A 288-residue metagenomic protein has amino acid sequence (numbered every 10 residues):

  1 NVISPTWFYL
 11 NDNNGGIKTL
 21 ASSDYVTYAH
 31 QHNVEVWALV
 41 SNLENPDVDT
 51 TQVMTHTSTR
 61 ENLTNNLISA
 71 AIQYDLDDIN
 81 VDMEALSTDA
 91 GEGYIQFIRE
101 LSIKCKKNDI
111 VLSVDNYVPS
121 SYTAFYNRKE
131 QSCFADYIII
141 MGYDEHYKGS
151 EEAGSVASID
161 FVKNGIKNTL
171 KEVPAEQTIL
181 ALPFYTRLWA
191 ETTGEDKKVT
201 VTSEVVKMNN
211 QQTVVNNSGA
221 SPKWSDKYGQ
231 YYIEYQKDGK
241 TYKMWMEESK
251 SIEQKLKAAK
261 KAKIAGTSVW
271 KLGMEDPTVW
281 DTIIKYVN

Functional and structural regions predicted by a protein language model:
N1-N66: Glycan-recognition patch characteristic of GH18 chitinases/ENGases and related GlcNAc/peptidoglycan-binding proteins
I3, V81, L101, I138 (+3 more regions): Conserved, mostly hydrophobic/aromatic
P5-Y9, L39-L43, D82-A85, D115-P119 (+4 more regions): Active-site-proximal beta-strand/loop segments in catalytic clefts of secreted hydrolases
N13-G16, T88-V215: Substrate-binding surface in catalytic domains of secreted glycosidases
Q31-V34, A90-E92, Q96, L101-I103 (+3 more regions): Short acidic, glycine/proline-enriched helix-loop-strand junctions
H56-Q73, S120-R128, M246-K260: Short, acidic/polar
F184-K257, V287: Glycan-binding loop/region signatures in secreted carbohydrate-active enzymes
K255-N288: Acidic/aromatic/glycine-rich contiguous surface patches that form carbohydrate-binding/processing clefts and analogous
